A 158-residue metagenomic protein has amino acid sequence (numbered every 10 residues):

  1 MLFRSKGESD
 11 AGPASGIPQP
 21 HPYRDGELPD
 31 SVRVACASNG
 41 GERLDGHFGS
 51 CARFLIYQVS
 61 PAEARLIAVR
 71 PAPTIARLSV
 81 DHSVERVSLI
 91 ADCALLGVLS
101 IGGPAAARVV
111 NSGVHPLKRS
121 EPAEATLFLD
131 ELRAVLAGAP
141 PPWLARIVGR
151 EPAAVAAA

Functional and structural regions predicted by a protein language model:
M1-L2: Short, small-residue-biased leader/transition segments that mark boundaries at the very start of proteins
K6, G16-E42: Entry/capping segment at the start of metal-dependent catalytic domains with acidic active-site entry clusters
G7-A11: A general sequence property marking short-to-moderate contiguous segments in secreted/outer-membrane adhesion
D25-P29, H47, S88-I90: Solvent-exposed alpha-helices and their adjacent loops that cap or buttress functional pockets in soluble metabolic
S31-D81: Conserved mixed alpha/beta catalytic, RNA-binding, or beta-rich assembly cores of soluble enzyme, regulatory
A68-V98, P104-A106, H115-A123, G138-A139: Compact, charge-rich alpha-helical regulatory domains located at protein termini
V109: Extended, alpha-helix-rich binding/interface surfaces that flank or overlap catalytic cores and mediate recognition
V114-K118, T126-A158: C-terminal binding/interaction regions
